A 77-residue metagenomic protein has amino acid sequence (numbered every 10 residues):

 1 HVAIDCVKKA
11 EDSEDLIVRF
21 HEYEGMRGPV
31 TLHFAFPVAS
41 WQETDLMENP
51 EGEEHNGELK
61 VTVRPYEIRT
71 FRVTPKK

Functional and structural regions predicted by a protein language model:
H1-K77: Terminal accessory/anchoring regions of large secretory-pathway or extracellular enzymes
